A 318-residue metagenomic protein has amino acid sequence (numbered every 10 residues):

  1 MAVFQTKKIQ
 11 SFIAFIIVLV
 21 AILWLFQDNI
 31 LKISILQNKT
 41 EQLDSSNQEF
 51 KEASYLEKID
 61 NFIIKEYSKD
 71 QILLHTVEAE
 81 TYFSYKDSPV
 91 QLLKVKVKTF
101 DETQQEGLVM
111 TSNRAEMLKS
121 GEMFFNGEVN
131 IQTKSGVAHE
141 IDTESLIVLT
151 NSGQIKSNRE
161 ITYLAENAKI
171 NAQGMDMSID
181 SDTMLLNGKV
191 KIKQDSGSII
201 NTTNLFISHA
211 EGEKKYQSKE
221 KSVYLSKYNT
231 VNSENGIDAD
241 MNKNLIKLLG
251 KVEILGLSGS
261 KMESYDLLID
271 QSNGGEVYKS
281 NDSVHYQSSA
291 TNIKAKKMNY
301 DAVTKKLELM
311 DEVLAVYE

Functional and structural regions predicted by a protein language model:
M1-E318: Mature-chain termini and adjacent capping regions
